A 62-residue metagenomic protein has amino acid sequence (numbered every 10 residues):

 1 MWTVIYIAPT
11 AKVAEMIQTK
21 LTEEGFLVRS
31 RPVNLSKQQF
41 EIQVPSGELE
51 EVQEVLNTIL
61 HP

Functional and structural regions predicted by a protein language model:
M1-P62: Acidic/polar low-complexity segments and flexible, solvent-exposed patches
